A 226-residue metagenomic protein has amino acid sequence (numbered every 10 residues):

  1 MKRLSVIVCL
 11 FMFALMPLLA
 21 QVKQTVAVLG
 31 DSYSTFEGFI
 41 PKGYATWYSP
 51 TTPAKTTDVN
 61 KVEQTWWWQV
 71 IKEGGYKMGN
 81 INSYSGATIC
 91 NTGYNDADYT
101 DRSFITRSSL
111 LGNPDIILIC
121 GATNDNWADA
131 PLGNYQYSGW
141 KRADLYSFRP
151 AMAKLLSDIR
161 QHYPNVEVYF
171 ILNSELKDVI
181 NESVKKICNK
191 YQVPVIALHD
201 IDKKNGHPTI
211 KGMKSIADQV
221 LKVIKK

Functional and structural regions predicted by a protein language model:
M1-V62, K72-E73, L110-G112, P164 (+1 more regions): N-terminal secretory targeting modules
L10, Q69, K203: Short, flexible active-site loop motifs that bind/organize anionic cofactors or intermediates
V22, D98-K226: Alpha-helical cap/lid subdomain in secreted, periplasmic, or secretory-pathway luminal O-acyl-processing enzymes
T25, F39-G133: Conserved SGNH/GDSL esterase-like catalytic core that processes O-acyl groups on lipids and polysaccharides
A27, N80, E167-Y169: A structural signal for isolated positions on well-ordered beta-strands in alpha/beta enzyme cores
